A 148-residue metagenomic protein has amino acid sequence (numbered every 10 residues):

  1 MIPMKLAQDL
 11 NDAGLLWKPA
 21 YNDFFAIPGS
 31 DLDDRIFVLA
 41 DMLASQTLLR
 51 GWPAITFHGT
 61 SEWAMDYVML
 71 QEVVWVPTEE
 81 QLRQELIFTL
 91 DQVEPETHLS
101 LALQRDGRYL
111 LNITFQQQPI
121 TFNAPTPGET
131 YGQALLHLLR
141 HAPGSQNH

Functional and structural regions predicted by a protein language model:
M1-G29: Extreme N-terminal leader/activation tails
L16, A40-T121, N147-H148: N-terminal segment of the canonical double-stranded RNA-binding domain
A26-D41: Accessory recognition modules or surfaces
L32-R35, Q118-F122: Short, surface-exposed beta-strand/loop "edge" segments at domain boundaries and coil↔beta transitions
T89, I120-H148: Ampiphathic alpha-helical segments that act as solvent-exposed interaction surfaces
